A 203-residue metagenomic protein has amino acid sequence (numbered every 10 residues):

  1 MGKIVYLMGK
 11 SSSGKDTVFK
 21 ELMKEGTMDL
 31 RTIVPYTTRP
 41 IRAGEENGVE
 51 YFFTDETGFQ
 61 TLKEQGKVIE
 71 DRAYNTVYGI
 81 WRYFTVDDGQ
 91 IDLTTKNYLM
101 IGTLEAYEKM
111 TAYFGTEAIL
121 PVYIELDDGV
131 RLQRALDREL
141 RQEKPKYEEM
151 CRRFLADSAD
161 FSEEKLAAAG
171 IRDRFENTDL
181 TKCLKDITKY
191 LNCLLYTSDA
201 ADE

Functional and structural regions predicted by a protein language model:
L7: Hydrophobic anchor at the beta1->P-loop junction of P-loop NTPases
K10: P-loop (Walker A) phosphate-binding loop of NTP-binding proteins
S13: ATP-binding Walker
D16: Walker A/P-loop
T37-Y98, G102-L104: ATP-dependent small-molecule kinase phosphotransfer cores that center on conserved nucleotide phosphate-binding segments
L99-T103, E117-A135: Conserved phosphate-donor/acceptor-positioning beta-strand/loop module used by diverse small-molecule
L140-Y190: Small-molecule kinase domains that catalyze NTP-dependent phosphoryl transfer to phosphate-bearing small molecules
Y196-D202: Conserved small/polar residues in nucleotide/adenosyl-binding loops
